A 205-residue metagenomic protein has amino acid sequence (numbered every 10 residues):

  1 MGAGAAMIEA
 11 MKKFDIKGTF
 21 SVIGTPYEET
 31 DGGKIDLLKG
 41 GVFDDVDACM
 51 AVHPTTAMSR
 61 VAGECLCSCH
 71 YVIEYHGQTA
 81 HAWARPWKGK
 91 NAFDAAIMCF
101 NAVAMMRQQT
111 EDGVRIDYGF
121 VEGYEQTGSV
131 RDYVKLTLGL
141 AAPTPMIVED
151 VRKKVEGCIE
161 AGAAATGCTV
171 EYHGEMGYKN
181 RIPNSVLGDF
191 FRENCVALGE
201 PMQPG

Functional and structural regions predicted by a protein language model:
M1, M7-R131, A141: Histidine/acidic-residue-rich, glycine-tolerant segments that coordinate divalent metal ions
G2, K13, A51-V72, G162 (+2 more regions): Short N-terminal signal/transit or membrane-insertion segments and the immediately adjacent low-complexity/disordered
F93-G205: Metal-dependent amide/peptide-bond hydrolase catalytic core, centered on the "pita-bread" metallohydrolase fold
